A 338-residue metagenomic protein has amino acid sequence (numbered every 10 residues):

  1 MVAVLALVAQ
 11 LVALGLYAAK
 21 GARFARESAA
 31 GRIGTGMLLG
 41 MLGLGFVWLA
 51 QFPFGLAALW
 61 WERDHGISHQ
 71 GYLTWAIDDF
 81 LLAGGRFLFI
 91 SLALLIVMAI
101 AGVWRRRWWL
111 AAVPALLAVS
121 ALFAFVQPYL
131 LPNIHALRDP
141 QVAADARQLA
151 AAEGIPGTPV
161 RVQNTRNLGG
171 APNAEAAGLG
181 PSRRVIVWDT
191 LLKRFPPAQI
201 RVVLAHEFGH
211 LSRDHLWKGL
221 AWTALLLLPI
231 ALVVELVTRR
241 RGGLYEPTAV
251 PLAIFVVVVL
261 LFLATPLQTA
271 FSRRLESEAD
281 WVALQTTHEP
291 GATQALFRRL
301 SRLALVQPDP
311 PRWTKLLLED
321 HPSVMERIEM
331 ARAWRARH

Functional and structural regions predicted by a protein language model:
M1-L244, V258, F262-H338: Polar-ligand-bearing catalytic/cofactor-coordination segments of membrane-embedded or membrane-tethered inner-membrane
Y245-I254: N-terminal signal-anchor/signal peptide hydrophobic helix marking the start of the first transmembrane segment
